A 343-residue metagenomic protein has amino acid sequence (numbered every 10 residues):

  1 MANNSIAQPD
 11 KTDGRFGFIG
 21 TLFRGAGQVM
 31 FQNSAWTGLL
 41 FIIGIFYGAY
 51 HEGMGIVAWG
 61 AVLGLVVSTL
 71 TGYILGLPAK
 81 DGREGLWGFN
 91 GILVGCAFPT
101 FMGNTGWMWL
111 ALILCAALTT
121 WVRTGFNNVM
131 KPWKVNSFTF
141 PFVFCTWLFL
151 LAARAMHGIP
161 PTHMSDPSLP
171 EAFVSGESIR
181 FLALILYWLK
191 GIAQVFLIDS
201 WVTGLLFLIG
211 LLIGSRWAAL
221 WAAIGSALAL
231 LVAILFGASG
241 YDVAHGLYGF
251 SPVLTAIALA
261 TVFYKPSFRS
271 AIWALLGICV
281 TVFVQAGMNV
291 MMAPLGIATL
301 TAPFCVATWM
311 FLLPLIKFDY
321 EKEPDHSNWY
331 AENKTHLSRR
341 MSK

Functional and structural regions predicted by a protein language model:
M1-L77, I192-V195, L206-G214, A298 (+2 more regions): N-terminal signal-anchor module of multipass membrane proteins
H51-M54, I74-L86, N104-W109, G125-V135 (+2 more regions): Membrane-helix interface "capping/anchor" motifs
A58, P78-L93, K134-N136, A219-I224 (+2 more regions): Short, non-helical or kinked segments that cap or interrupt transmembrane helices
T69, T120-W121, C145-L151, A227-L235 (+2 more regions): Aromatic-anchored segments of alpha-helical transmembrane domains
E84-L86, G91-A172, A293: Membrane-interface helix-loop-helix junctions at boundaries between adjacent transmembrane segments
W109-L110, W133-P141, H245-F250, A271 (+1 more regions): Loop-to-transmembrane alpha-helix initiation sites
C115, P141-V143, W221-A229, A271-V282: Central hydrophobic cores of alpha-helical transmembrane segments in multi-pass integral membrane proteins
C145-L231, L235, S239: Generic multipass alpha-helical transmembrane bundles of integral membrane proteins
